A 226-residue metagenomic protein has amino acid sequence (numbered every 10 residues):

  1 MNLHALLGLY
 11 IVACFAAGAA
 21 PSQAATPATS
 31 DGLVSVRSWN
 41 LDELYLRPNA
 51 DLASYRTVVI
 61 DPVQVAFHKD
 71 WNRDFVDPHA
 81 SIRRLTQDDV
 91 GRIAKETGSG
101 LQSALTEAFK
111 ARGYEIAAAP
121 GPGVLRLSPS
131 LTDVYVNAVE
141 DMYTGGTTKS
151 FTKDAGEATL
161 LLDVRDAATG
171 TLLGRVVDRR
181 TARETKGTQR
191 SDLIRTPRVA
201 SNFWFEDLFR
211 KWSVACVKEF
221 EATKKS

Functional and structural regions predicted by a protein language model:
M1-A5: Positively charged n-region of N-terminal signal peptides that target proteins for export
G8-G18: Bacterial N-terminal signal peptides
P21-S99, I194, K218-S226: A structural "domain/chain start" motif
A25-R47, E157-T159, T171-R175, T181-S226: C-terminal/domain-edge helix-coil "capping" segments
D70-R73, V139-M142, R175: Short, solvent-exposed loop/turn and secondary-structure capping segments
R84, D88-G100, T152-K153, V199-R210: Soluble non-cytosolic domains of exported or imported proteins
G98, Q102-T106, L131, E206-S213 (+1 more regions): Extracytoplasmic/secreted envelope proteins and their assembly/folding machinery, especially bacterial periplasmic
E107, A111-T171, R183, S191-I194: Surface-exposed short loop/turn segments
